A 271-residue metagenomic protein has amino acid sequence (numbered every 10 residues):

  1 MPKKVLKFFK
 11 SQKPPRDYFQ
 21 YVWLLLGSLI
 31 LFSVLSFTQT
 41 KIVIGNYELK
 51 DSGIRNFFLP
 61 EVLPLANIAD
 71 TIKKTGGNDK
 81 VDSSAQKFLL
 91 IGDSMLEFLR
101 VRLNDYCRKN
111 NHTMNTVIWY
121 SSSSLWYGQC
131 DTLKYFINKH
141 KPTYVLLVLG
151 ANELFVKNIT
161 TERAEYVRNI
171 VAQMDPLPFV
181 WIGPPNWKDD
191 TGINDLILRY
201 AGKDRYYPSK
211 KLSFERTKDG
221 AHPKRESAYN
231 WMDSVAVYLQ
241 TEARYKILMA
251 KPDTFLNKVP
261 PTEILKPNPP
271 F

Functional and structural regions predicted by a protein language model:
M1-K87, E242-F271: N-terminal secretory targeting modules
K7-F19, W23, S28, Q129-L256 (+1 more regions): Alpha-helical cap/lid subdomain in secreted, periplasmic, or secretory-pathway luminal O-acyl-processing enzymes
S11, S28, S33-S36, S52 (+7 more regions): Generic serine detector
I42, F57, K73-K74, L89 (+4 more regions): Generic detector of intrinsically disordered, low-complexity, polar/charged segments
D79-T161, K188: Conserved SGNH/GDSL esterase-like catalytic core that processes O-acyl groups on lipids and polysaccharides
